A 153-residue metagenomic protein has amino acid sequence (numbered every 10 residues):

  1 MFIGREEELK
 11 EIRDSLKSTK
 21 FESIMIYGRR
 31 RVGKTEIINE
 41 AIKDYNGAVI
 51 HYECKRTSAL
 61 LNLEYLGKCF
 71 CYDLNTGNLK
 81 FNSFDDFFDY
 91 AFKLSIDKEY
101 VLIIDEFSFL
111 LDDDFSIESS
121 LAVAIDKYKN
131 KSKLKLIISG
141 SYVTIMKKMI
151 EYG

Functional and structural regions predicted by a protein language model:
M1-G153: Phosphate-binding site recognition
